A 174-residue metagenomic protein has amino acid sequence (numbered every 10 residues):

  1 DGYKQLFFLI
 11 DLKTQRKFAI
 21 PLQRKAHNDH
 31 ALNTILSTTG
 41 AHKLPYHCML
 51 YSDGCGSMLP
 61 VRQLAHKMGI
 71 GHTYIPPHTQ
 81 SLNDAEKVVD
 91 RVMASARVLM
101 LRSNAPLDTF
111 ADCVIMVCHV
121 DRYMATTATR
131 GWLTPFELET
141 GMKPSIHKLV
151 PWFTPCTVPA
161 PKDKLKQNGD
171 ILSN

Functional and structural regions predicted by a protein language model:
D1-A94, E139-N174: Retroviral integrase
Q80-P151: Charged alpha-helix within mobile-element recombinases
